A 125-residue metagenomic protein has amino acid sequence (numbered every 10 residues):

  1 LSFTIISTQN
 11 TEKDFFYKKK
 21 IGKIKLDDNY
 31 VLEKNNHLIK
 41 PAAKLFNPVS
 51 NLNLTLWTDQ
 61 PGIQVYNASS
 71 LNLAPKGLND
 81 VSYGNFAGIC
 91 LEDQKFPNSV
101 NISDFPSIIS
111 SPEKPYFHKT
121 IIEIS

Functional and structural regions predicted by a protein language model:
T4-S125: Active-site pocket scaffolds in enzymes
